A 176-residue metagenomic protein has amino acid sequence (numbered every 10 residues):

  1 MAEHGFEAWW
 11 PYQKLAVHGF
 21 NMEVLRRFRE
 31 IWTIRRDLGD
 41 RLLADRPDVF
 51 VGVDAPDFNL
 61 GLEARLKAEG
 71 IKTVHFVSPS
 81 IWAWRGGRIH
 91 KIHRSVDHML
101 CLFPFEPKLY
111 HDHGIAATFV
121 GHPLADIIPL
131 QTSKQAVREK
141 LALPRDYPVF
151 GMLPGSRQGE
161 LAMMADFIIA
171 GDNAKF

Functional and structural regions predicted by a protein language model:
M1-V137, L153-L161: Active-site and donor-binding regions of nucleotide-sugar-utilizing enzymes
E139-F176: Active-site donor-nucleotide binding/catalytic segment of nucleotide-sugar enzymes
